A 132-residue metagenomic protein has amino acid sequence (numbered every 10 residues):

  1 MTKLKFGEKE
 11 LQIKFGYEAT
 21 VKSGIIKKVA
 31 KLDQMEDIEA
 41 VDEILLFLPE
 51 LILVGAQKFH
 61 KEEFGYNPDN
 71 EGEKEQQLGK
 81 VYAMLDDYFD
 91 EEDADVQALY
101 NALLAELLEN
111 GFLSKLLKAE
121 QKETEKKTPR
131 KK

Functional and structural regions predicted by a protein language model:
M1-K5, I26-D42, F64-K132: Charged interaction scaffolds used for protein-protein
F6-L11: Glycine-centered positions within short beta-strands or beta-hairpins
K14-F15: Short linear motifs in exposed loops
K22-S23: A short, polar/charged loop-to-alpha-helix boundary motif
F47-K58, N101-A105: Short, hydrophobic/amphipathic alpha-helical patches that form generic packing surfaces within helical domains
